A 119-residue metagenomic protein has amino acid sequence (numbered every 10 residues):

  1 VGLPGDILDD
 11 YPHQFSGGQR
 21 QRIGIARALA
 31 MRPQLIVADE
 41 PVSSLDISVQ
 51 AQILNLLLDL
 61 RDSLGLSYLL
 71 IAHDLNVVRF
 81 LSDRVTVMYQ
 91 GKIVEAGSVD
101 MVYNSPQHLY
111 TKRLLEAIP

Functional and structural regions predicted by a protein language model:
P4, S98-P119: Short catalytic/signature loops enriched in Gly
Y11-F15, Q19: Conserved ABC ATPase signature
I25, I53: Hydrophobic anchor residue at the start of the ABC signature
A30-Q34: A short, proline-enriched helix->beta-strand linker immediately N-terminal to the Walker B motif in ABC-type P-loop
V78-F80: A short, surface-exposed alpha-helical micro-motif characterized by mixed small hydrophobic and charged/polar residues
R84, A96: Short, glycine/charged-rich "phosphate-handling" switch motifs in NTP-dependent and phosphotransfer domains
